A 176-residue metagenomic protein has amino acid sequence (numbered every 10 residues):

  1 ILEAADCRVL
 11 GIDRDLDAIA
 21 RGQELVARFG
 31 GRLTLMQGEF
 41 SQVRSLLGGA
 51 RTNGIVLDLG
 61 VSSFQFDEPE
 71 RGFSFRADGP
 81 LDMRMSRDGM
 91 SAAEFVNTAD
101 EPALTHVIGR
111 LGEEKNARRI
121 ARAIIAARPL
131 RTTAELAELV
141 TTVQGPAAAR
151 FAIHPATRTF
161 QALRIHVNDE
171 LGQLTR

Functional and structural regions predicted by a protein language model:
I1-R176: S-adenosyl-L-methionine-dependent methyltransferase catalytic core, i.e., the SAM/SAH-binding region
